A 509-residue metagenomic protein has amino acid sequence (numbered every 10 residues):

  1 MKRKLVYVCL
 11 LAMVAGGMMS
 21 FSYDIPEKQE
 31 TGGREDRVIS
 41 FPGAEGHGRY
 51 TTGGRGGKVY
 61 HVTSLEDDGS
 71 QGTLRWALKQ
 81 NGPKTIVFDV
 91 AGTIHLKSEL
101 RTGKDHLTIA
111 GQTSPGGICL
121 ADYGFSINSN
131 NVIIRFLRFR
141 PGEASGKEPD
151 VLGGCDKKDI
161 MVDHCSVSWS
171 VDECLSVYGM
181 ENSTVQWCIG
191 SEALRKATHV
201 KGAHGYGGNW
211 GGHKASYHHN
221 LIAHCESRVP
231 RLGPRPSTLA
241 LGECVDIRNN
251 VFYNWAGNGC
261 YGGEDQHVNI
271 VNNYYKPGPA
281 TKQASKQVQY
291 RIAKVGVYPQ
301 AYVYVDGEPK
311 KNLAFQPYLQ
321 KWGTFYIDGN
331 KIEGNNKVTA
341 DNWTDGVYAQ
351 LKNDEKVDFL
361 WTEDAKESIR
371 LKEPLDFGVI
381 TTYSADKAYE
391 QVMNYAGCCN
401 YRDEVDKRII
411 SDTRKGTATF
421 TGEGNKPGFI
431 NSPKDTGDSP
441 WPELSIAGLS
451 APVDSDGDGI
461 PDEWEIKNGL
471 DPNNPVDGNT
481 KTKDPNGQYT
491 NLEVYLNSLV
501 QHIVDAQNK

Functional and structural regions predicted by a protein language model:
M1-E27: Bacterial Sec-dependent N-terminal signal peptides
I39-I86: Acidic Gly/Asp/Thr-rich repetitive segments characteristic of extracellular carbohydrate-active and adhesion proteins
I94-S216: Right-handed parallel beta-helix
A121-F125, S145-G153, W169-V177, T198-G212 (+3 more regions): Extracellular beta-strand/beta-solenoid scaffold signature
C244-G437: Extracellular beta-rich repeat passengers
G437-K509: Extracellular calcium-associated, cysteine-rich motifs in secreted modular proteins
